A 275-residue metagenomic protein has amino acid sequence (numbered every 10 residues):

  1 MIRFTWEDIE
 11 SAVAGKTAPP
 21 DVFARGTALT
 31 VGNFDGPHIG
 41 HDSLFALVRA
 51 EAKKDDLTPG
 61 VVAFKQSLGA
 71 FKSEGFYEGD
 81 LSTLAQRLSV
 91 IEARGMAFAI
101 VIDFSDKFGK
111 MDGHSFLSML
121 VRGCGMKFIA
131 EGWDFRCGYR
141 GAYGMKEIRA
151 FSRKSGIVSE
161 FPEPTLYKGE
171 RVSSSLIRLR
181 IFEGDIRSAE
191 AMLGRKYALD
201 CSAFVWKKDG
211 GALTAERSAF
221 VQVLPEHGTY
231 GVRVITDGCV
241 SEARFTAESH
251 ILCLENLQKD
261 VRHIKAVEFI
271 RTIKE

Functional and structural regions predicted by a protein language model:
M1-T27: Positively charged, low-complexity intrinsically disordered leader regions
A18-T83: N-terminal catalytic cores of NTP/NDP-binding nucleotidyl/phosphoryl-transfer enzymes
H38, I91, I129, A189 (+1 more regions): Residue-level signal for inorganic ion chemistry
G79-R87, M111-F116: Glycine-rich, highly charged phosphate/nucleotide-binding loops
Q86-I100: A glycine-rich helix N-cap at a beta->alpha junction
K110-T214: Classical nucleotidyltransferase
F204-E275: Phosphate/ribose-recognition catalytic cores of enzymes acting on nucleotide-derived substrates
